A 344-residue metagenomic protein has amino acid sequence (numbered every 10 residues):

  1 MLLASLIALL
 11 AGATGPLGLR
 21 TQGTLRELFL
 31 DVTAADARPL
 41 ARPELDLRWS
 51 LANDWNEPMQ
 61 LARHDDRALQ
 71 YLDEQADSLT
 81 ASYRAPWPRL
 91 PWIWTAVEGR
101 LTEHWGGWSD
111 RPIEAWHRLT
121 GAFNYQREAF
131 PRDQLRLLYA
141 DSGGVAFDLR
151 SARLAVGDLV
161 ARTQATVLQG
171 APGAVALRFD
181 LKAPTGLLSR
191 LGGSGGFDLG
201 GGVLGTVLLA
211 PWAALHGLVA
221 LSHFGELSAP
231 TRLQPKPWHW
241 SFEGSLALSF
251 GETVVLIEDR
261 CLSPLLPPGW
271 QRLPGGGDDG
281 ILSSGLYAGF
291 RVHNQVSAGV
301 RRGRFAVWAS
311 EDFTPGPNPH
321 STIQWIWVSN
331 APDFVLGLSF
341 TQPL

Functional and structural regions predicted by a protein language model:
L6-R48: Outer-membrane beta-barrel biogenesis signature
G15-T21, R38-P39, R48-S78, F147 (+1 more regions): Surface-exposed strand-loop-strand hairpins of Gram-negative outer-membrane beta-barrel proteins
L28, P43, Q75-A81, G157-T163 (+6 more regions): Hydrophobic, lipid-facing positions within transmembrane beta-strands of outer-membrane proteins
L40-R42, P88-I93, T102, L168-P172 (+5 more regions): Outer-membrane beta-barrel channels and translocator barrels
L45-W49, T95-V97, T163, V175-F179 (+6 more regions): Membrane-embedded beta-strand positions of outer-membrane beta-barrel proteins
W49-E57, G99-W105, D158, V167 (+8 more regions): Transmembrane beta-strands of outer-membrane beta-barrel pores
M59, H117-F147, P230-L344: Outer membrane beta-barrel transmembrane domains
R100-W238, L286-A288: Outer-membrane pore/translocation modules
